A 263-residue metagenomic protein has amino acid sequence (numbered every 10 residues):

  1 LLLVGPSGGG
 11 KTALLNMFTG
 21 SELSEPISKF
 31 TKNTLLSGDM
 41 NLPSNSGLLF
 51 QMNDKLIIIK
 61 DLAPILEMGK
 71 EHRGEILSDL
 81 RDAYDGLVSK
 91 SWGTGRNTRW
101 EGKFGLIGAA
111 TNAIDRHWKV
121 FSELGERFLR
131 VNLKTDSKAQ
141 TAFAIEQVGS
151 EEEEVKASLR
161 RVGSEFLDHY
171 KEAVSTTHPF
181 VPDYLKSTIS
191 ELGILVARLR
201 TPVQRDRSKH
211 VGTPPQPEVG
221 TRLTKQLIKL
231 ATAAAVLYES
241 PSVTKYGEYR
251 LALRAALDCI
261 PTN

Functional and structural regions predicted by a protein language model:
L1-Q140: Conserved ASCE/P-loop NTPase catalytic core
L2-L14, P241-L257: Short alpha-helical "patches" and their helix-cap loops
P6, P26, P43, P64 (+6 more regions): Proline-rich intrinsically disordered, low-complexity coils
I27, I57-I59, I65, I76 (+9 more regions): Weak global preference for isoleucine
R99-G102, W118-L253: Phosphate-sensing "switch" segment of ASCE/P-loop ATPases
L257-N263: Short amphipathic alpha-helical interface segments
